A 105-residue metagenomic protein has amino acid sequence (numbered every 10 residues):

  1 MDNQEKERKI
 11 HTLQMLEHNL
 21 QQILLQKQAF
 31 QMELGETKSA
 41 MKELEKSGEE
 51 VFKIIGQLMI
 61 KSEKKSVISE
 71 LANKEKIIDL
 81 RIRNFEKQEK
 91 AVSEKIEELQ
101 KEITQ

Functional and structural regions predicted by a protein language model:
M1-E5, T12: Extended alpha-helical coiled-coil stalk/rod domains used as structural arms in giant protein assemblies
K9, L13-F30, L34-T37, L44 (+1 more regions): Amphipathic alpha-helical coiled-coil segments
K42-V67: Short coil/loop "hinge" linkers that interrupt or connect long alpha-helical coiled-coils or helical hairpins
Q100-Q105: Short, low-order "capping/linker" segments at domain edges
